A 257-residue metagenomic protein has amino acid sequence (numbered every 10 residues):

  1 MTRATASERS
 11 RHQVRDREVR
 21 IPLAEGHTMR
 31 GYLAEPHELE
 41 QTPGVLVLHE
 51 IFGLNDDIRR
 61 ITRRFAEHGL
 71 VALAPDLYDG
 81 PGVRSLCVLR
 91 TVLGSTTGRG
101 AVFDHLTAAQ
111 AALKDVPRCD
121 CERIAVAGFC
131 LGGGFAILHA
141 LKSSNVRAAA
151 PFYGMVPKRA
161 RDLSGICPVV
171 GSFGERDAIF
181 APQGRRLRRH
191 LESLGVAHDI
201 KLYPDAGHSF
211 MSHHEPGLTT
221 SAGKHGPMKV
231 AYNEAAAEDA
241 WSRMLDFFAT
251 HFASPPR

Functional and structural regions predicted by a protein language model:
T5-H12, E18-C119, H213-V230: Serine-hydrolase catalytic machinery in alpha/beta-hydrolase-like enzymes
L77-G80, M155, A206: Short beta-to-alpha linker loops that shape the active-site pocket of alpha/beta-hydrolase fold enzymes
A108-I166: Primarily recognizes the serine-hydrolase "nucleophile elbow" in alpha/beta-hydrolase and SGNH/GDSL folds
S164-V169, L194-A197: Short, proline-enriched alpha-helix->beta-strand connector loops that line the catalytic pocket of alpha/beta-hydrolase
G171-F173, Y203: Short beta-strand/loop motif that positions the catalytic acidic residue of the alpha/beta-hydrolase fold
E175-A181, H208-S209: Acidic catalytic loop of the alpha/beta-hydrolase fold
A181-L191, E215: Short alpha-helix in the alpha/beta-hydrolase fold that links the catalytic acid
A197-R257: C-terminal catalytic histidine-bearing segment of alpha/beta-hydrolase fold enzymes
